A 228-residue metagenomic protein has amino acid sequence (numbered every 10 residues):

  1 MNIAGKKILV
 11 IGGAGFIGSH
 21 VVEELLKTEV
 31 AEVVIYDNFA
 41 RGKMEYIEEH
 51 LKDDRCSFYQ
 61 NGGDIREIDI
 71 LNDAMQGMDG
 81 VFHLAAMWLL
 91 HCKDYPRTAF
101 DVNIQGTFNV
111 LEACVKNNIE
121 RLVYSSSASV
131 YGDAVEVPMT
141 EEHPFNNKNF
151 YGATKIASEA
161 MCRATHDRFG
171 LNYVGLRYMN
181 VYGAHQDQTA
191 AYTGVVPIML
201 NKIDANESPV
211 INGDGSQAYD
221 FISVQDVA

Functional and structural regions predicted by a protein language model:
M1-M179: N-terminal Rossmann-like NAD(P)+-binding domain of SDR-like oxidoreductases, especially those catalyzing
R163-D220, V224-A228: NAD(P)-dependent short-chain dehydrogenase/reductase
